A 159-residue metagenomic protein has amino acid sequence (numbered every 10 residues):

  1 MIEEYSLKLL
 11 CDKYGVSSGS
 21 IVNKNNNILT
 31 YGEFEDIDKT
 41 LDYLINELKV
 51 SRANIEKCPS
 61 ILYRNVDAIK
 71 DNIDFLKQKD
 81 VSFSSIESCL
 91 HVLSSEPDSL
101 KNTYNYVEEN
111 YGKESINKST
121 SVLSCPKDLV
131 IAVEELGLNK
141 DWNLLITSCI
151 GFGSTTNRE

Functional and structural regions predicted by a protein language model:
M1-E159: Long amphipathic alpha-helical repeat/alpha-solenoid cores
